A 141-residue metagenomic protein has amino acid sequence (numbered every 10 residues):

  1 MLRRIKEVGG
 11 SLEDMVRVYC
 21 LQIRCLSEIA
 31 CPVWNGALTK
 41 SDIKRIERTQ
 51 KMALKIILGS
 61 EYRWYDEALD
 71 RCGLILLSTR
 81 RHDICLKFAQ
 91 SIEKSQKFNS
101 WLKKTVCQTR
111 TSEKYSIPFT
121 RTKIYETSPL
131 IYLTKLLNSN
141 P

Functional and structural regions predicted by a protein language model:
M1-P141: Hydrophobic/basic alpha-helical segments
